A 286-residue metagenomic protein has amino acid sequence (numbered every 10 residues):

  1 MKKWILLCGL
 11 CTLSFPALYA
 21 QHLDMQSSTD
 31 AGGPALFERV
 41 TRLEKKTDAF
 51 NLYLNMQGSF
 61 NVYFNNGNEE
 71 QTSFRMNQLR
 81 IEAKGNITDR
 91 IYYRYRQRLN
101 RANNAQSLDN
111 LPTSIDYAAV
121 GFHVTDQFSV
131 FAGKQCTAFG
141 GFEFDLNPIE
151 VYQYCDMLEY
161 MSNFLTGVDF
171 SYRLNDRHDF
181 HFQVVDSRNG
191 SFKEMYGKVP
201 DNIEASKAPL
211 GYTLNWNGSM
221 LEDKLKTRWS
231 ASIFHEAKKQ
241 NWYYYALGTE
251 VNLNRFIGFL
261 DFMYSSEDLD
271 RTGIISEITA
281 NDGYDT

Functional and structural regions predicted by a protein language model:
M1-D24: Bacterial Sec-dependent N-terminal signal peptides
A20-V130, F170-F180: Beta-barrel outer-membrane channel/assembly domains of diderm bacteria
H22-D24, S59, Y63-G67, N104-S114 (+2 more regions): Surface-exposed coil loops of outer-membrane beta-barrel proteins
M25-S28, N68-R75, S107-I115, M157-Y160 (+4 more regions): Replace "Gram-negative outer membrane beta-barrel proteins" with "bacterial and organellar outer membrane beta-barrel
Y53, Q78-R80, Y117, G167-D169 (+3 more regions): Membrane-embedded beta-strand positions in outer-membrane beta-barrel channels/transporters
G58-F64, Q78-R80, I87-D89, Q97-N103 (+6 more regions): Transmembrane beta-strands of outer-membrane beta-barrel pores
K84-D89, Y160-G167, D201, G258-S265 (+1 more regions): Short C-terminal domain-edge/linker segments immediately following a structured domain
P209, L214-T286: Detector for outer-membrane/organellar transmembrane beta-barrel domains, recognizing the amphipathic beta-strand
